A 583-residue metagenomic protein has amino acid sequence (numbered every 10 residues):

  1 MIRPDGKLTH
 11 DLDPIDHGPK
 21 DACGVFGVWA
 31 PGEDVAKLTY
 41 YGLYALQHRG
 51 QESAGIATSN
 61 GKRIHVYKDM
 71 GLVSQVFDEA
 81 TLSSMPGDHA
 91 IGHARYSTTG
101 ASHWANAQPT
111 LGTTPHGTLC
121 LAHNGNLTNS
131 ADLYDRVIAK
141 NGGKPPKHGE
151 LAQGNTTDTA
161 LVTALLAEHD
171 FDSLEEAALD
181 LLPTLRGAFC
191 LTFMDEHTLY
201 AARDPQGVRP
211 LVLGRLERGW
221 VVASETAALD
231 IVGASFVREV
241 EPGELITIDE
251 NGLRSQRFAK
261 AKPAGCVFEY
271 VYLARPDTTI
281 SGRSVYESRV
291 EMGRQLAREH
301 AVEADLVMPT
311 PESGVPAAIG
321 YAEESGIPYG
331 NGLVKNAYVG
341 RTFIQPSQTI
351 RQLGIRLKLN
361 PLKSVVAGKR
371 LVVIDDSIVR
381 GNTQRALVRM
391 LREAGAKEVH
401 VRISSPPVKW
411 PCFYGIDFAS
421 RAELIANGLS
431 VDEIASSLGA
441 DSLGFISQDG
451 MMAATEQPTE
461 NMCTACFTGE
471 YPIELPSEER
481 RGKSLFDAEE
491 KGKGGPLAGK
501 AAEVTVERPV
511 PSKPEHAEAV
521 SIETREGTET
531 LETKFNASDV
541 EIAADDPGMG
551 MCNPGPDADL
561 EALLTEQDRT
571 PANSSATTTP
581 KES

Functional and structural regions predicted by a protein language model:
M1-P242, T247-A304, T310, E398 (+2 more regions): Conserved short alpha-helical segments that host acidic/polar catalytic motifs at enzyme active sites
V35, T98-T99, N129, Y200 (+8 more regions): Flexible loop/turn segments at secondary-structure boundaries
K144-P145, D172, E299-D305, E323-G330 (+2 more regions): Secondary-structure transition/capping motifs at alpha-helix termini and the adjoining loop/turn into the next element
N155-T163, Y329-G340, S437-T455: A conserved beta-strand->alpha-helix junction
L182, H197-T198, G233-E239, A259 (+1 more regions): PRPP-dependent phosphoribosyltransferase catalytic core
R218-E225, T342-R356, A396, S405: Flexible glycine/proline-rich, aromatic-decorated loop/lid segments
V307, G314-Y321, S325, Y329 (+2 more regions): Extended, hydrophobic alpha-helical segments in both membrane/secreted and soluble proteins
G326-L371, N382, K409-I416: Short, glycine/charge-rich flexible loops or terminal/linker lids adjacent to PRPP-binding catalytic cores
